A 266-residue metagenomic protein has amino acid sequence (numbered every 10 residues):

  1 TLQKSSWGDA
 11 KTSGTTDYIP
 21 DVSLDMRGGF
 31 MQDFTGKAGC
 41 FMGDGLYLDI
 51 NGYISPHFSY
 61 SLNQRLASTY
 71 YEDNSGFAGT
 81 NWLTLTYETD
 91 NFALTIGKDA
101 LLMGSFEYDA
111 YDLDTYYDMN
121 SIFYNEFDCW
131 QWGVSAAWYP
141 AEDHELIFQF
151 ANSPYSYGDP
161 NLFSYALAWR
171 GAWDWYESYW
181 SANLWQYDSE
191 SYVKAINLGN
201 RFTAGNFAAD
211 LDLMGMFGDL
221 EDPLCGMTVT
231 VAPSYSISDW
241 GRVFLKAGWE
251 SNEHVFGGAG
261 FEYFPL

Functional and structural regions predicted by a protein language model:
T1-L94, A136-Y139, H144-L146, R201-T203 (+2 more regions): Beta-barrel outer-membrane channel/assembly domains of diderm bacteria
S6, S13, D17-I19, L167-L266: Detector for outer-membrane/organellar transmembrane beta-barrel domains, recognizing the amphipathic beta-strand
D25-T35, Y71-G76, A93-R170, W180-L184: Surface-exposed coil loops of outer-membrane beta-barrel proteins
G28, G52-I54, Q64-L66, T89 (+10 more regions): Short beta-strand segments enriched in hydrophobic/aromatic residues within well-folded beta-rich domains
K37-D44, G76-N81, E88-D90, D128-W132 (+4 more regions): Residues that define the transmembrane beta-barrel architecture of outer-membrane proteins
G45-Y47, F58, N63, T80 (+6 more regions): A general secondary-structure boundary signal
S61, Y111-D114, D143, Y176 (+1 more regions): A short alpha-helix capping/helix-coil boundary motif
S61-A67, Y124-N125, G133-A141, Y187-S191 (+2 more regions): Noncatalytic linker/hinge segments flanking ATPase motor cores
